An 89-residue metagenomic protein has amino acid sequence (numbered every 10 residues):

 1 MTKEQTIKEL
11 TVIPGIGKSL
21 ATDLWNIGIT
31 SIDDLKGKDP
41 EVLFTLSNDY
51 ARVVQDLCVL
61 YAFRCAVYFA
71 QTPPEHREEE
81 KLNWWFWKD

Functional and structural regions predicted by a protein language model:
M1-P14, K18-D89: C-terminal extensions
